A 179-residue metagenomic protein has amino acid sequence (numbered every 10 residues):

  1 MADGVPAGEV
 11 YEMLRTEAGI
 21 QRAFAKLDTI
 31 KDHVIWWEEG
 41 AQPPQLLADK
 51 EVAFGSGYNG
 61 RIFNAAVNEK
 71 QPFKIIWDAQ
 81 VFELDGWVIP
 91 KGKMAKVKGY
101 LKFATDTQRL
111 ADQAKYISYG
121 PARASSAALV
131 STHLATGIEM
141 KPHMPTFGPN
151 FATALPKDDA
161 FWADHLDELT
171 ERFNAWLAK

Functional and structural regions predicted by a protein language model:
M1, F24-D28, P44, A48 (+4 more regions): Non-transmembrane alpha-helical segments in soluble domains of secreted/periplasmic/extracellular proteins
A2-K74: Ligand-binding pocket segment of bilobal, Venus flytrap-like solute-binding proteins
E17-Q21, E38-A41, K91-A95, T107 (+1 more regions): Soluble non-cytosolic domains of exported or imported proteins
K26-T29, V67-K91, T132-T136: Periplasmic-binding protein-like
W37, Y58, W77, E83 (+1 more regions): Tryptophan-centric aromatic hotspots in well-structured domains and transmembrane helices
Q45, F147-K179: Conserved C-terminal helix/tail region of periplasmic/extracytoplasmic solute-binding proteins
G60-F63, Q80-F82, T107-R109: Solvent-exposed loop/turn segments at secondary-structure junctions within structured extracellular/periplasmic domains
D85, P90-T153: Mature extracytoplasmic/periplasmic domains
